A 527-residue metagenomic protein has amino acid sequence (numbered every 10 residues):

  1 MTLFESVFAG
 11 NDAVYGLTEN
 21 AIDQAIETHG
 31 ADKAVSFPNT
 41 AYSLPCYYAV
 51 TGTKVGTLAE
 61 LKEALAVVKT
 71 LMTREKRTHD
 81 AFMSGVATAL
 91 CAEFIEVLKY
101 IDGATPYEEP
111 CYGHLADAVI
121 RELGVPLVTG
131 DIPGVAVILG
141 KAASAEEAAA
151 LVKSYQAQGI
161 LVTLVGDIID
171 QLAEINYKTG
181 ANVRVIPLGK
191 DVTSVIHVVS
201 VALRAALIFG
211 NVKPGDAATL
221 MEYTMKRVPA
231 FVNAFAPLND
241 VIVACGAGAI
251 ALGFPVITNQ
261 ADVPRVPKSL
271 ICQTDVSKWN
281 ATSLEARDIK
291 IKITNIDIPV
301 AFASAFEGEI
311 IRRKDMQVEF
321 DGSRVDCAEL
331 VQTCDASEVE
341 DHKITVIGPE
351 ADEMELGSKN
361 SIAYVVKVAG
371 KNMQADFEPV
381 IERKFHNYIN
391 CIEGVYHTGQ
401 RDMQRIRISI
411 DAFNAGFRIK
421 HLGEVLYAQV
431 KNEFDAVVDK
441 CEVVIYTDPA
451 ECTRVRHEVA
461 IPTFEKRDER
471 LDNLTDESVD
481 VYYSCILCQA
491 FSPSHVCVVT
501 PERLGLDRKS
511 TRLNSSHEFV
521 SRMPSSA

Functional and structural regions predicted by a protein language model:
T2-H386: Acidic, serine/proline-rich low-complexity intrinsically disordered regions
M225-F231, I389-D435: Extended, non-transmembrane interaction/recognition domains
N432, D439-S484: Secreted, propeptide-processed cysteine-rich mini-domains
V481-S484, P493, R503: Short metal-coordination and nucleic-acid-contact micro-motifs, chiefly zinc-binding Cys/His arrays
Q489, P501: Cys/His-coordinated zinc-binding microdomains
H495-V498: Short recognition patches in nucleic-acid-associated and regulatory proteins
L513-P524: Single conserved hydrophobic/aromatic residue that forms the stacking wall/gate of nucleotide- or nucleobase-binding
